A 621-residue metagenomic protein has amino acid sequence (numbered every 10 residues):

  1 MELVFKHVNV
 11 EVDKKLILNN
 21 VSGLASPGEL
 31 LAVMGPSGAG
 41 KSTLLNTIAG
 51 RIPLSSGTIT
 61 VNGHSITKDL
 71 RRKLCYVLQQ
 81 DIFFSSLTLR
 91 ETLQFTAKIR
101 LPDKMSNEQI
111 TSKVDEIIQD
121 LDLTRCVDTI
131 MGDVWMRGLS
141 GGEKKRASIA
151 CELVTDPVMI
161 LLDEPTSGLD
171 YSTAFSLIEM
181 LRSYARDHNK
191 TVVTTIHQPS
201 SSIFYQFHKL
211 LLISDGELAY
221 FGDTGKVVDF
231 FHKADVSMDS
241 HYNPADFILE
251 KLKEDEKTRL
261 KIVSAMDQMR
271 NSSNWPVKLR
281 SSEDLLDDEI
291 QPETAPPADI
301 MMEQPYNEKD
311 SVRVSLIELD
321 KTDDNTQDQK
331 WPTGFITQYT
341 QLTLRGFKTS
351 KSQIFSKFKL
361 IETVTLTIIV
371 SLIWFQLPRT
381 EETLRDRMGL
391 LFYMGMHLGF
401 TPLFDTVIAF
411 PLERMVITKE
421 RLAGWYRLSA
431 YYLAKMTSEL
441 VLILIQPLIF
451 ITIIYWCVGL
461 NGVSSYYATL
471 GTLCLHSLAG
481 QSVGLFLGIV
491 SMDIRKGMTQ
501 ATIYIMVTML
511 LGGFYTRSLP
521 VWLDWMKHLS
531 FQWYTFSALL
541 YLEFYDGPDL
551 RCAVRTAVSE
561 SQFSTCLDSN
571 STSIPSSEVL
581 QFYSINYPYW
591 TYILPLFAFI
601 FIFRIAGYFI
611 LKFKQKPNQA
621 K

Functional and structural regions predicted by a protein language model:
M1-K15, N19-S22, P27, P36 (+9 more regions): Topological signature of polytopic alpha-helical transporters
A49: Helix-to-loop junction immediately C-terminal to a conserved catalytic motif
K68, D81-E91, K104-M105: Conserved catalytic motifs of ABC-family nucleotide-binding domains
E152-L153: ABC ATPase C-loop
I160-E164: Catalytic Walker B motif of ABC-type/P-loop ATPase nucleotide-binding domains
Y171-T173: Helix N-cap at the start of a conserved alpha-helix in ABC-type nucleotide-binding domains
I178-M180, K190-F204, L212, S371 (+3 more regions): Alpha-helical transmembrane segments and their short interhelical loops
L372, D386-C457: Hydrophobic alpha-helical transmembrane segments of multi-pass membrane transport proteins
